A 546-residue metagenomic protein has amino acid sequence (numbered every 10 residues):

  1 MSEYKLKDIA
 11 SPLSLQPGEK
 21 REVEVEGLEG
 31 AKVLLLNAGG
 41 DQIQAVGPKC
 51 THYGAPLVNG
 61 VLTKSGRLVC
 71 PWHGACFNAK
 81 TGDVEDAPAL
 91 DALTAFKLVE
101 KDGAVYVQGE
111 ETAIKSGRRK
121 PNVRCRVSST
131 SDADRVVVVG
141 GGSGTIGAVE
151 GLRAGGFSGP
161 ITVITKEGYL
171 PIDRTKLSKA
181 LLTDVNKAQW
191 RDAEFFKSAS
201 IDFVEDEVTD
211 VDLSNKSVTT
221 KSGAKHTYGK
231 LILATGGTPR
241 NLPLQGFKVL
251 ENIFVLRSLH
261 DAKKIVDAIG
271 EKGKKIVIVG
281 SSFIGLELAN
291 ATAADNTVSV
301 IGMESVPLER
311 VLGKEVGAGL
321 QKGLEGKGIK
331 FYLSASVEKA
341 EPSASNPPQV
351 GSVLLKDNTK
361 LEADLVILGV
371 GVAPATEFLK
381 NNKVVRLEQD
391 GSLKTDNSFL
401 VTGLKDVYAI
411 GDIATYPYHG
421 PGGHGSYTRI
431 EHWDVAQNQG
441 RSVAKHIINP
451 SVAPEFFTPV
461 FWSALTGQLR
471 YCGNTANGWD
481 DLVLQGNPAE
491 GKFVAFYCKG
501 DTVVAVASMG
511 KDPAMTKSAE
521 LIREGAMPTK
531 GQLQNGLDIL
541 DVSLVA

Functional and structural regions predicted by a protein language model:
M1-T63, V99-E111: N-terminal pre-ligand scaffold of iron-sulfur
S2, L28, S158, T162 (+3 more regions): A Rossmann-like FAD-binding core segment of flavoenzymes
P56, P71-W72, C76-A104, Q108-V137 (+5 more regions): FAD-binding core/adjacent interface of flavoenzyme oxidoreductases
S131-D202, A289-K314, K517: Beta1-alpha1 glycine-rich phosphate/pyrophosphate-binding loop at the start of Rossmann-like nucleotide-binding domains
D132-V137, I413-T516: Mid-to-C-terminal Rossmann-like scaffold of FAD/NAD(P)H-dependent oxidoreductases
G140-S143, R257-S258, V279-S282: Glycine-rich Rossmann-fold phosphate-binding loop(s) that bind the pyrophosphate of adenine dinucleotide cofactors
G168-Y169, T175-Q189, K275-V277, F283-P342 (+4 more regions): Rossmann-like dinucleotide-binding cores of NAD(P)H-dependent redox enzymes
V249-K272, N346, S352-L354, K360-Q439 (+1 more regions): FAD-site-proximal beta/loop scaffold in flavoenzymes
